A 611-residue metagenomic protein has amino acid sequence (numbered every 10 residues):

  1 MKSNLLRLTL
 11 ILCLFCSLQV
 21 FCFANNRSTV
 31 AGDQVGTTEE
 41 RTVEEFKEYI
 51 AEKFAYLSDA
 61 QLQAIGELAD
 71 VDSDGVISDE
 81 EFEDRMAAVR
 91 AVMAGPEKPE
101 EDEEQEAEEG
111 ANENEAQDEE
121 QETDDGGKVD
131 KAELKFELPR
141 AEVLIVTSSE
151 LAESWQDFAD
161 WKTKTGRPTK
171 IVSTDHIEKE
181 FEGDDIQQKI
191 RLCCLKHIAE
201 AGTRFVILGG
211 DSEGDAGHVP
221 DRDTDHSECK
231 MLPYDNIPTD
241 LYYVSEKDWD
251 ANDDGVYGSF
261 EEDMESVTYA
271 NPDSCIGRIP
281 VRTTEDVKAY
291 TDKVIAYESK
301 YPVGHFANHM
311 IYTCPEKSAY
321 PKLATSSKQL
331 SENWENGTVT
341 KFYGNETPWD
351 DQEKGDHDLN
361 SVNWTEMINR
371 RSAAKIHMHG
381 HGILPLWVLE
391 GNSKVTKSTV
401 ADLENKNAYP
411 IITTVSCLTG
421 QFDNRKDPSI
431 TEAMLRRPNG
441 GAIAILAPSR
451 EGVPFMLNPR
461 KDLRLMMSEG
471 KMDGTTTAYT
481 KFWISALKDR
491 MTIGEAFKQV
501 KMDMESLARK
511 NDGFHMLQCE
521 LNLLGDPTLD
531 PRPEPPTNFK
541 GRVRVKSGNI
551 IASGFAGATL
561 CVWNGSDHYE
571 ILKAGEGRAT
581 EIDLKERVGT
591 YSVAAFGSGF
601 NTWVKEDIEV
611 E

Functional and structural regions predicted by a protein language model:
M1-T9: Bacterial N-terminal signal peptides that target proteins for export
T9-Q19: Bacterial N-terminal signal peptides
C22-A24, A31: Boundary at the C-terminal end of the N-terminal hydrophobic targeting segment
G32-G36, L62-S73: Primarily EF-hand calcium-binding motifs
T42, S58, D74, S78-E81 (+1 more regions): Intrinsically disordered, low-complexity coil/linker segments enriched for acidic/polar and small residues
T42-E52, D79-V89: Amphipathic regulatory helices of Ca2+-sensor modules
A51-G66, A88-M93: EF-hand-based Ca2+ sensing modules
E108-N114, D118-E611: Cysteine-dependent hydrolase recognition
